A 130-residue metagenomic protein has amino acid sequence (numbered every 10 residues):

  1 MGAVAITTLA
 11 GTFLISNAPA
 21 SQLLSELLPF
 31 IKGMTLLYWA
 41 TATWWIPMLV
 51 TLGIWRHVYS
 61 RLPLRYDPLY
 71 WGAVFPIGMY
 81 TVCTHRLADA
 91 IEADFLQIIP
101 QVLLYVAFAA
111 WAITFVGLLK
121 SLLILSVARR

Functional and structural regions predicted by a protein language model:
M1-T12, L36-I46, G72-G78: Alpha-helical transmembrane segments of multi-pass integral membrane proteins
G2, D67-Y80, I98-Y105: Extracellular loop 3-seventh transmembrane helix
I6, F108-W111, L118: Alpha-helical scaffold segments in carbohydrate-active enzymes
G11-K32, M48-P68, R86-Q101, T114-R130: Juxtamembrane membrane-water interface segments of multi-pass membrane proteins, especially cytoplasmic-side
T35, A42-T43, T81, H85 (+1 more regions): Small-residue hotspots
W39-A40, I98-I113: Small-residue-rich transmembrane alpha-helices that serve as helix-helix interface/gating elements in multipass
F75-I91, A110: Short leucine-rich amphipathic alpha-helical surface patches
